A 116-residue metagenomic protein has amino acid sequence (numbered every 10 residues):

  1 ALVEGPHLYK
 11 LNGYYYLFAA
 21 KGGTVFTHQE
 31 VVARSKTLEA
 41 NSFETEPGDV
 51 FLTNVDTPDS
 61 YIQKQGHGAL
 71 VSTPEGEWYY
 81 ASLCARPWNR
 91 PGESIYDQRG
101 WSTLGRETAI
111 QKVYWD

Functional and structural regions predicted by a protein language model:
A1-D116: Carbohydrate-active catalytic/glycan-binding domains of CAZyme proteins, especially the secreted or lumenal ectodomains
